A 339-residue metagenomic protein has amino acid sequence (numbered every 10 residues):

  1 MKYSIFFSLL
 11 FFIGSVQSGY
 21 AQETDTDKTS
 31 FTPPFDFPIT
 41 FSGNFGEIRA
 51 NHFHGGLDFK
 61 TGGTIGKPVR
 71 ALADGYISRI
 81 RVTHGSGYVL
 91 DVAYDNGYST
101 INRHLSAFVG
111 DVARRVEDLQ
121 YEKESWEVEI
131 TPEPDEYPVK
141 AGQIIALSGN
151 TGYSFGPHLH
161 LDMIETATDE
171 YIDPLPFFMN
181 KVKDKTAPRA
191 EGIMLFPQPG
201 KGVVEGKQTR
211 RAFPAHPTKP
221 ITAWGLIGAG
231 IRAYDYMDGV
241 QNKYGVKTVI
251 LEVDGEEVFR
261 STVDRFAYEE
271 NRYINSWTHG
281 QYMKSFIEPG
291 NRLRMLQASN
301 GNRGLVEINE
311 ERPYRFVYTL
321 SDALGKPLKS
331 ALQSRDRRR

Functional and structural regions predicted by a protein language model:
M1-K28: Bacterial Sec-dependent N-terminal signal peptides
G19-N96, T100, S106-F108, W126-V128 (+5 more regions): Surface-exposed, glycine-biased beta-strand/turn segments
V82-T83, Y94, E165, D322 (+1 more regions): Acidic surface patches and DE-rich sequence motifs
G97-A113, R265-R272: Short, solvent-exposed beta-strand-terminating loops
S99-N102, A107, Y121-S125, H279-N291: Short, solvent-exposed cationic patches
A113-T131: Intrinsically disordered, low-complexity Ser/Thr- and acidic-rich flexible linkers and loops, especially at boundaries
K140, K183, F196-R339: Long, low-complexity serine/threonine/glycine- and acidic-rich segments characteristic of extracellular
H160-A167: A short hydrophobic beta-strand segment most commonly corresponding to one strand of the jelly-roll/cupin
